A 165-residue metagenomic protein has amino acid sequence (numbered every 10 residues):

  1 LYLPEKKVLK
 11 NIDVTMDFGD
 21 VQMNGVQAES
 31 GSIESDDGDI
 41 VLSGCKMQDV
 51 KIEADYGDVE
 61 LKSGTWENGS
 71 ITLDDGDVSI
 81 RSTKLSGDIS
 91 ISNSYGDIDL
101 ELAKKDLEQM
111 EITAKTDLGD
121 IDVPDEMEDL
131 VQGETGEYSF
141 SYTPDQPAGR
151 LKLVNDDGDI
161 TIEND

Functional and structural regions predicted by a protein language model:
L1-Q48, D58-K62, W66, G136-D165: Right-handed parallel beta-helix
G44, L61-D165: Short, surface-exposed interaction patches in beta-rich subdomains that mediate adhesion/assembly near membranes
K51: Conserved beta-strand segments that form the floor/walls of ligand-binding pockets within enzyme and binding domains
